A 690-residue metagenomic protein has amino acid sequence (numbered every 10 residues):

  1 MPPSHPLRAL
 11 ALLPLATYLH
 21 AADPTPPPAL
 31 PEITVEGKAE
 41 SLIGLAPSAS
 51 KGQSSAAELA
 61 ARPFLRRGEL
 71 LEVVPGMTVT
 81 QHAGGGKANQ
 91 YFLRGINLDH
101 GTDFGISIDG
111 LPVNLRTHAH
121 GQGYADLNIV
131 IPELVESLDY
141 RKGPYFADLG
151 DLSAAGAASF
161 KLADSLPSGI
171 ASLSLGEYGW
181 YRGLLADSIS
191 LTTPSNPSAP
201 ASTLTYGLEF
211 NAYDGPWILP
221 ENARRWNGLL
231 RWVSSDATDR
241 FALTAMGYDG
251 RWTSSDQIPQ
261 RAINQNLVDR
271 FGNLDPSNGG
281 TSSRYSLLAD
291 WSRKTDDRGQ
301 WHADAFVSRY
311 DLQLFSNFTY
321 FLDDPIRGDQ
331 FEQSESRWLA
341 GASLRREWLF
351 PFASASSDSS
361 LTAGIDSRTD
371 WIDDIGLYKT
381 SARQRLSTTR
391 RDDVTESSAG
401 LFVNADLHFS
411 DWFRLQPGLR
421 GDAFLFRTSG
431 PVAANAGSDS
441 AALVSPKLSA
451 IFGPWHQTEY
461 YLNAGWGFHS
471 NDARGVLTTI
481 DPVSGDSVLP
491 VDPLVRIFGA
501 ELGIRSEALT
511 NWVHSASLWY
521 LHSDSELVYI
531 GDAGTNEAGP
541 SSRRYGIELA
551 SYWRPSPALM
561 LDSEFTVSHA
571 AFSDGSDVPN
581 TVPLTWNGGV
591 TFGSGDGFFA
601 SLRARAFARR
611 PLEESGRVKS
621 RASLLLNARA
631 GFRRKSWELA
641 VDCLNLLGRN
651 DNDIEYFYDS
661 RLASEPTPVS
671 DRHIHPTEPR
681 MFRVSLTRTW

Functional and structural regions predicted by a protein language model:
P31-L65, G85-Q90, H118: N-terminal periplasmic "start-of-domain" segments of outer-membrane beta-barrel proteins
L59, L561, R609, F632-W690: C-terminal beta-signal and adjacent terminal beta-strands/loops of Gram-negative outer-membrane beta-barrel proteins
G68, E72-L115: Extracytoplasmic beta-strand/coil segments of soluble accessory domains associated with Gram-negative outer-membrane
P112-K142, F160-K161, R261, G531: Short acidic/polar hinge/loop motifs at secondary-structure boundaries that mediate gating or recognition
D139-A147, G156-L191, L208, P216-W217 (+2 more regions): Short strand-turn segments of transmembrane beta-barrel domains in outer membranes, especially the first one or two
L175-A212, W217-S255, N278-Q300, F409 (+1 more regions): Transmembrane beta-barrel wall of Gram-negative outer-membrane proteins
D290, Q300-F318, G453-H469, V491-R554 (+1 more regions): Membrane-embedded beta-barrel scaffold of Gram-negative outer-membrane proteins
L349, D411, L415, A423 (+3 more regions): Gram-negative outer-membrane beta-barrel transporters
